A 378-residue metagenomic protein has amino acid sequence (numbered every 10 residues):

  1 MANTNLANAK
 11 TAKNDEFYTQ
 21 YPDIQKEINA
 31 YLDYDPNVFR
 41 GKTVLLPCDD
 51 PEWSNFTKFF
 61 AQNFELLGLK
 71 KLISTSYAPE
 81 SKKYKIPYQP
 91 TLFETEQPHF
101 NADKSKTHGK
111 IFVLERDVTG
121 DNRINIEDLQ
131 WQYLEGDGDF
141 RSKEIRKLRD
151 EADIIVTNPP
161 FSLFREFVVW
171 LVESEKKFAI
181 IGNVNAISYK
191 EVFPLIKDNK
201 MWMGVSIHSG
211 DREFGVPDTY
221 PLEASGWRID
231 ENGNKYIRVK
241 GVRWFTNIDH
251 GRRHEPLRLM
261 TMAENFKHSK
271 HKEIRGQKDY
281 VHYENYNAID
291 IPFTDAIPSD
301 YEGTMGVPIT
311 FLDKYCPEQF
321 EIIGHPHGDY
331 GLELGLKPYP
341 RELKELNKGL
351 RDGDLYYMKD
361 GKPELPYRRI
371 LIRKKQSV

Functional and structural regions predicted by a protein language model:
M1-V156, P160-V378: Class I S-adenosyl-L-methionine-dependent methyltransferase catalytic core
